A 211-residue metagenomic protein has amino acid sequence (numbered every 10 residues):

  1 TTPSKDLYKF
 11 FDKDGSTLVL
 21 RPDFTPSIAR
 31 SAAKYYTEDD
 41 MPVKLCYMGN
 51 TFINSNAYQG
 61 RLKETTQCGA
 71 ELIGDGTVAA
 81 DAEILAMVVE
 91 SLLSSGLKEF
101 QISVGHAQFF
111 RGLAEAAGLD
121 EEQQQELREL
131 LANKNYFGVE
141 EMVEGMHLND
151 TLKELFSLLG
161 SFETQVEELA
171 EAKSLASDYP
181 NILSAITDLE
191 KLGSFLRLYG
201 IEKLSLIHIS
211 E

Functional and structural regions predicted by a protein language model:
T1, N56-Y58, R111-A114, S210: Short, solvent-exposed polar/charged micro-motifs at secondary-structure junctions
T1-L18, R61: Polyanion/phosphate-binding surface patch
D14-G15, D23-D39, K44-K98, M142-E211: Positively charged, Gly/Ser-enriched RNA/tRNA-binding surfaces
T17, Q101-I102: A residue-level structural signature of the nucleotidyltransferase/glycosyltransferase Rossmann-like core
I102, A107-M142: Short terminal or interdomain "cap/linker" segment that borders an active site or interface and mediates
